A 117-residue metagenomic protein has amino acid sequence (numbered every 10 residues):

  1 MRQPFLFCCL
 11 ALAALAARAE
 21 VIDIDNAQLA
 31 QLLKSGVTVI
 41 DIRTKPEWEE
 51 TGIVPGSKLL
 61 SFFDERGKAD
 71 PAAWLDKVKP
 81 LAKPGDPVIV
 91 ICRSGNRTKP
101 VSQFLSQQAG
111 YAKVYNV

Functional and structural regions predicted by a protein language model:
R2-E50: Flexible, polar/low-complexity N-terminal or interdomain linker segments that lie immediately upstream of folded
E20, G36, E65, L105-Q108: Short N-terminal micro-motifs specific to bacterial/archaeal maturation and metal-cluster initiation sites
V21-D25, A73, P100: Short, conserved clusters of charged catalytic residues that mark active-site and nucleotide-handling motifs
I24, L60, V117: Hydrophobic residues at beta-strand termini and immediately following loops that shape nucleotide-binding pockets
L32-D86: Positively charged, proline/Ser/Thr-rich regional signature most characteristic of the Rhodanese/CDC25-like
L75-V117: Catalytic cysteine-centered active loop of the rhodanese-like fold, especially the PTP/DSP P-loop
